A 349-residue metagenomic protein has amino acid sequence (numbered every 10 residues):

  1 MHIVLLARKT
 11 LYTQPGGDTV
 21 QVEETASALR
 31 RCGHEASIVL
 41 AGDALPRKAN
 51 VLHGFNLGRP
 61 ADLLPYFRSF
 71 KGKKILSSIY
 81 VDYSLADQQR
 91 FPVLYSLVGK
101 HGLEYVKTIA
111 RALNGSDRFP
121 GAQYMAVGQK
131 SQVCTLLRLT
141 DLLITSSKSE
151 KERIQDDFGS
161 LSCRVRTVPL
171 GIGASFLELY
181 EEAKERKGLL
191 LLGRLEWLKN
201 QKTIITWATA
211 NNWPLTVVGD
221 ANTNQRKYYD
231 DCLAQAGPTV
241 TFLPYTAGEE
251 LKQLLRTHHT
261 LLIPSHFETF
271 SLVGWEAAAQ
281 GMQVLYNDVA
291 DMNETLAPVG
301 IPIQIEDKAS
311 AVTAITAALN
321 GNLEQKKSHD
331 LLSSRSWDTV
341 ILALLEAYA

Functional and structural regions predicted by a protein language model:
G17, N320-A349: A charged, aromatic-enriched C-terminal amphipathic alpha-helix characteristic of glycosyltransferases across folds
H101-L143: Membrane-proximal helix-turn-helix segments that form the acceptor-binding/catalytic region of lipid-linked
I144, E181-K199, I205-A210, T216: Conserved donor-binding/catalytic core segment of Leloir-type glycosyltransferases
D157, P214-T239, L243, E250: Short, structured helix-loop element that forms part of the nucleotide-activated donor/catalytic region
Y245-T246, Q253-H258: Short alpha-helical donor nucleotide-sugar binding micro-motif in glycosyltransferases
H266: Aromatic "clamp/platform" in nucleotide-sugar-dependent glycosyltransferases that forms part of the donor/acceptor
A279, Q283-Y286: Short hydrophobic beta-strand element within catalytic cores of glycosyltransferases and related nucleotide-activated
G300-A309, T316-N322: Conserved acidic donor-binding segment of nucleotide-sugar-dependent glycosyltransferases
